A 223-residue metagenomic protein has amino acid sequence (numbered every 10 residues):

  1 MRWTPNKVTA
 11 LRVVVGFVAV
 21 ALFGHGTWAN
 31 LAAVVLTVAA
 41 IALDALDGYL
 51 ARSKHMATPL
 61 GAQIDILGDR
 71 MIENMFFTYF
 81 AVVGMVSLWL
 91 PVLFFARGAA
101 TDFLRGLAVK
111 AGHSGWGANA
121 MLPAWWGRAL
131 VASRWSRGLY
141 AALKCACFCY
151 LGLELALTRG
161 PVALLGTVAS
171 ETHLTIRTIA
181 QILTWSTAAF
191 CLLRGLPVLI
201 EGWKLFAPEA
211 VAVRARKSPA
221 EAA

Functional and structural regions predicted by a protein language model:
M1-T9, V13-G16, V35, I66-A223: A feature for the membrane-embedded catalytic helix bundles of lipid/isoprenoid biosynthetic enzymes
F17, A39-A42: A generic "structured core" feature
A19-N30: Short, hydrophobic transmembrane alpha-helix segments
N30-V38: Structural signature of hydrophobic alpha-helical transmembrane segments
A39-A40, G61, L93: Active-site alpha-helix of zinc metalloproteases
D44, D65: Conserved G/P- and acidic residue-centered "switch" motifs that form tight phosphate/ATP-binding loops in soluble
A57-A62, G68-D69: Aspartate-rich (DDxxD/NDxxD/DxxxD) Mg2+/diphosphate-binding motifs and their adjoining helix-loop segments
